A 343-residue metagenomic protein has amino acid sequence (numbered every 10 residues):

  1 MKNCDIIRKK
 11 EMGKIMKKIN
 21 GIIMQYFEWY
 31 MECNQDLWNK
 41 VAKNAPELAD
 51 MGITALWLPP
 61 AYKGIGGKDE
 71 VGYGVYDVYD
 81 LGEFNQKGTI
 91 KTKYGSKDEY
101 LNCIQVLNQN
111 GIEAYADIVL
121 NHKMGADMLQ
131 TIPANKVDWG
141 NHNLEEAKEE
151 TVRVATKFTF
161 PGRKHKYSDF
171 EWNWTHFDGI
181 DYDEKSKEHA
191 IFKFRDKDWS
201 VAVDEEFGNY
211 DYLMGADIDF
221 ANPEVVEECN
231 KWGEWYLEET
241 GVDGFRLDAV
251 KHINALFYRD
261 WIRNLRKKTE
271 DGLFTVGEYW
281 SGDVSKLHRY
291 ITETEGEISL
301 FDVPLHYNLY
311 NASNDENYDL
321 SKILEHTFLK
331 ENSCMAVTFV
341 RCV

Functional and structural regions predicted by a protein language model:
K2-M12: Short, positively charged and aromatic/hydrophobic N-terminal segments
M12-E113, M128-T131, K166, N209-D211: N-terminal structural segment of carbohydrate-active enzymes
I15-G21, P46-E47, Y73, C103-N108 (+4 more regions): Active-site-proximal helices and loops of the catalytic beta/alpha 8
Y26-Y30, G215-D219, V242-L247: Glycine- and acidic
D36-K40, T92-E99, E224-E228, I253 (+2 more regions): Soluble or luminal CAZymes and related metallo-dependent hydrolases
W57-K68, I118-D127, A249-N254, G277-D283: Short, solvent-exposed turn/loop segments enriched in Gly/Ser/Thr/Pro and often Arg
G66-D80, N121-V201, T292-G296: Aromatic- and acidic-residue-enriched segments that line the glycan-binding/catalytic groove of carbohydrate-active
R195-E234, E239, V250: Active-site-adjacent "subsite" loops/lids of carbohydrate-active enzymes
